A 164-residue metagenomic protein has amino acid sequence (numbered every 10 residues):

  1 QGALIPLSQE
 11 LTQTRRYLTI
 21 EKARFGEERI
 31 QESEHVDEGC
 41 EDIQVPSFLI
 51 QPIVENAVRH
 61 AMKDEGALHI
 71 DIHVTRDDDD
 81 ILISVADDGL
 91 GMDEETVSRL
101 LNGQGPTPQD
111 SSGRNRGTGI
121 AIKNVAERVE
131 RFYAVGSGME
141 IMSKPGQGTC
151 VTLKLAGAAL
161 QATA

Functional and structural regions predicted by a protein language model:
Q1-M142, C150: Two-component histidine phosphotransfer core
T149-A158: Short C-terminal beta-strand
Q161-T163: Short, charged, intrinsically disordered terminal tails
